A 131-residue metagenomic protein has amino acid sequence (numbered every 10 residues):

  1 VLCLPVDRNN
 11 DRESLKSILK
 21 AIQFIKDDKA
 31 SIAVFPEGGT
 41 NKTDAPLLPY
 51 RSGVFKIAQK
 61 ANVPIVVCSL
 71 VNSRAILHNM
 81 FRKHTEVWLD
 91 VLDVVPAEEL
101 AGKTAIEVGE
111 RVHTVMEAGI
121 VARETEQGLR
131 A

Functional and structural regions predicted by a protein language model:
V1-D11: Catalytic core of membrane glycerolipid acyltransferases/transacylases, capturing the structured, soluble-facing
L15-A131: Non-catalytic C-terminal accessory region of glycerolipid acyltransferases and related lyso-lipid remodeling enzymes
